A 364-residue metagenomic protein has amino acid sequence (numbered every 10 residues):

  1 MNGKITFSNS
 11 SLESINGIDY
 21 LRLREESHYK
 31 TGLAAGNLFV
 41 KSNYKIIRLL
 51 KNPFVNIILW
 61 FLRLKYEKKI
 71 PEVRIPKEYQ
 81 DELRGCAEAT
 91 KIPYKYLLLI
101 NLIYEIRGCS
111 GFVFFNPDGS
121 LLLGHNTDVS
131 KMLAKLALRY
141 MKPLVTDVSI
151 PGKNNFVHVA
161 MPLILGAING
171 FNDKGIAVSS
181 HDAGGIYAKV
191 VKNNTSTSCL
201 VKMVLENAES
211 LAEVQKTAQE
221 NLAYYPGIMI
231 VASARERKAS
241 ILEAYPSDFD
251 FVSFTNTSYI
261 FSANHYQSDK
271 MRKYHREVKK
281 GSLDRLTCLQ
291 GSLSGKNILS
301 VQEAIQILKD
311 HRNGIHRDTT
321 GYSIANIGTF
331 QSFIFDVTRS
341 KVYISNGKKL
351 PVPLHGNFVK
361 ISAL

Functional and structural regions predicted by a protein language model:
M1-G111, L205-S247, F254-L364: C-terminus-biased signal that marks the final domain/tail of proteins
L98-V191, T195-L200, V342: Internal mixed beta-strand/loop scaffold within catalytic domains of large alpha/beta enzymes
V129-K131, G184-I186, S247-F249, K348-V352: Short, surface-exposed beta-strand-loop junctions and turns on beta-sheet-rich folds
S179, D250-V252: Extended polysaccharide-engagement surfaces of secreted carbohydrate-active enzymes
